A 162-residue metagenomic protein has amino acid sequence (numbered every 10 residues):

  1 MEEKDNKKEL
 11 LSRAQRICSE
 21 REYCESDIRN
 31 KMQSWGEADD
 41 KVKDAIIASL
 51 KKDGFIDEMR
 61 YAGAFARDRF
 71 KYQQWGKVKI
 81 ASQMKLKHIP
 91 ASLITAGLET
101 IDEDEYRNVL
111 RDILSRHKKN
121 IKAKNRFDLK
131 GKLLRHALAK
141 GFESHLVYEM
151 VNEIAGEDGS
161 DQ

Functional and structural regions predicted by a protein language model:
M1-Q162: An alpha-helical, amphipathic repeat domain used for nucleic-acid recognition, typified by the mTERF helical solenoid
